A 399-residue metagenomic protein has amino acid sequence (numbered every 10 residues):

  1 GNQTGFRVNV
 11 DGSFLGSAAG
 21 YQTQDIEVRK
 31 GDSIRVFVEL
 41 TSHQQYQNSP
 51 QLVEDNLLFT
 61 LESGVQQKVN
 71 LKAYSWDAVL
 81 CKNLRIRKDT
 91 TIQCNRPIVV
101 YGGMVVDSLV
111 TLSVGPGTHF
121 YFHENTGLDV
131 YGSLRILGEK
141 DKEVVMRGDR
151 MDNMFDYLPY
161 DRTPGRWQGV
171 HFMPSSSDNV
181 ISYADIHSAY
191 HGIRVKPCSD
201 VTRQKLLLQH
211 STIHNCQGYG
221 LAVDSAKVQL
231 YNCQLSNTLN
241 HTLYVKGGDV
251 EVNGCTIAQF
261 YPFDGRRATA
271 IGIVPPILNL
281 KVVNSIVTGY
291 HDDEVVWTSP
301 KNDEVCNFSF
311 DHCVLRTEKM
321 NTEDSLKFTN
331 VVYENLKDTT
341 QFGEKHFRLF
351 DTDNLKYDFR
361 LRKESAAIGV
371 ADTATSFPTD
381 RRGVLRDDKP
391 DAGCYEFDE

Functional and structural regions predicted by a protein language model:
N2-Q24: Short beta-strand and strand-turn-strand segments in soluble, beta-rich domains
A18-Y357, E364-R382, Y395-E399: Beta-strand/loop edge motif enriched in small/polar residues
R362-S365, P390: A structural signal for well-ordered alpha-helical segments within the folded catalytic domains of diverse enzymes
D387-C394: Carboxylate-dense, calcium-coordinating segments in secreted/extracellular and ER-lumen proteins
